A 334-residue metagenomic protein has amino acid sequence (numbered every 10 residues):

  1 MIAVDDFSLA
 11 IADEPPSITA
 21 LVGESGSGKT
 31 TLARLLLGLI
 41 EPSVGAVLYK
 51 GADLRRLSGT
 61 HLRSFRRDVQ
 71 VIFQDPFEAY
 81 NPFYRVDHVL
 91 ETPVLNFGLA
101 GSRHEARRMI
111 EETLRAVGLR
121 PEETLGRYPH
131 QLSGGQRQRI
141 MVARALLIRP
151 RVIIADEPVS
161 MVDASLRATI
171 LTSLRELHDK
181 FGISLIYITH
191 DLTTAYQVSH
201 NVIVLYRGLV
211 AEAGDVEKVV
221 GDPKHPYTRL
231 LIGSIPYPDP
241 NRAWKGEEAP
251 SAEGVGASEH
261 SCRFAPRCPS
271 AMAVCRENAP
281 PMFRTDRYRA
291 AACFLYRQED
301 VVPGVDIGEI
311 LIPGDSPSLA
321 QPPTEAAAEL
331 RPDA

Functional and structural regions predicted by a protein language model:
D13, G45-D53: Conserved ABC transporter NBD signature motif
L37: Helix-to-loop junction immediately C-terminal to a conserved catalytic motif
L54-Q70, N96, R103, K218-P223 (+1 more regions): ABC ATPase NBD coupling module
Y128-L132, Q136: Conserved ABC ATPase signature
L147-R151: A short, proline-enriched helix->beta-strand linker immediately N-terminal to the Walker B motif in ABC-type P-loop
P158, V162, L166-A243: P-loop NTP-binding/switch modules centered on Walker-like glycine-rich loops
D215-E325, E329-L330: Short catalytic/signature loops enriched in Gly
